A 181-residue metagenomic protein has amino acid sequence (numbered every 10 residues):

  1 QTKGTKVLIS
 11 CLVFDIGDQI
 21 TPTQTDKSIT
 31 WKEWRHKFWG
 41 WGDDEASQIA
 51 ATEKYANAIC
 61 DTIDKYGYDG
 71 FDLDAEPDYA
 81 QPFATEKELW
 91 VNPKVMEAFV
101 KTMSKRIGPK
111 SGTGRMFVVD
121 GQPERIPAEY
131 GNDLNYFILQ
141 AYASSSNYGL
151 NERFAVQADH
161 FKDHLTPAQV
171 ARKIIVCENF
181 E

Functional and structural regions predicted by a protein language model:
Q1-E181: Chitinase-like catalytic core of GlcNAc-active glycosidases
